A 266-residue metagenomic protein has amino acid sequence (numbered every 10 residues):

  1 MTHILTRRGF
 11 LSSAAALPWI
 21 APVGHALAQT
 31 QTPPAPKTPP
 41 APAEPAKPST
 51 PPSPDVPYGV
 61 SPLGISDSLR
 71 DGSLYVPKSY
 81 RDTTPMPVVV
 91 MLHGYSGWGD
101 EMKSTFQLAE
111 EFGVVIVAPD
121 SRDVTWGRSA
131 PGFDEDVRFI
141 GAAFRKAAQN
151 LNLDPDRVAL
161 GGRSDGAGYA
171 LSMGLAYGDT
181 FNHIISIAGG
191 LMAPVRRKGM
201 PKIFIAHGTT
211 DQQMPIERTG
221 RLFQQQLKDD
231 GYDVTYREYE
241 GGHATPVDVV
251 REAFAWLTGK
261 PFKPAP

Functional and structural regions predicted by a protein language model:
T2-I4, L11-S13, L17-P87, G132-E135 (+6 more regions): A domain-start/cap signature at the N-terminus of enzymes
S49-S79, T83-L151: Serine-hydrolase catalytic machinery in alpha/beta-hydrolase-like enzymes
D100-T105, I187-V195, R221-L222: Alpha-helical scaffolding within the catalytic cores of extracellular/periplasmic polymer-degrading hydrolases
D156-G199: Primarily recognizes the serine-hydrolase "nucleophile elbow" in alpha/beta-hydrolase and SGNH/GDSL folds
I205-H207: Short beta-strand/loop motif that positions the catalytic acidic residue of the alpha/beta-hydrolase fold
T210-P215: Acidic catalytic loop of the alpha/beta-hydrolase fold
Y239-T245: Histidine-bearing beta->alpha loop at or near hydrolase active sites
V247-A255: Post-His helix in hydrolase/transferase enzymes
